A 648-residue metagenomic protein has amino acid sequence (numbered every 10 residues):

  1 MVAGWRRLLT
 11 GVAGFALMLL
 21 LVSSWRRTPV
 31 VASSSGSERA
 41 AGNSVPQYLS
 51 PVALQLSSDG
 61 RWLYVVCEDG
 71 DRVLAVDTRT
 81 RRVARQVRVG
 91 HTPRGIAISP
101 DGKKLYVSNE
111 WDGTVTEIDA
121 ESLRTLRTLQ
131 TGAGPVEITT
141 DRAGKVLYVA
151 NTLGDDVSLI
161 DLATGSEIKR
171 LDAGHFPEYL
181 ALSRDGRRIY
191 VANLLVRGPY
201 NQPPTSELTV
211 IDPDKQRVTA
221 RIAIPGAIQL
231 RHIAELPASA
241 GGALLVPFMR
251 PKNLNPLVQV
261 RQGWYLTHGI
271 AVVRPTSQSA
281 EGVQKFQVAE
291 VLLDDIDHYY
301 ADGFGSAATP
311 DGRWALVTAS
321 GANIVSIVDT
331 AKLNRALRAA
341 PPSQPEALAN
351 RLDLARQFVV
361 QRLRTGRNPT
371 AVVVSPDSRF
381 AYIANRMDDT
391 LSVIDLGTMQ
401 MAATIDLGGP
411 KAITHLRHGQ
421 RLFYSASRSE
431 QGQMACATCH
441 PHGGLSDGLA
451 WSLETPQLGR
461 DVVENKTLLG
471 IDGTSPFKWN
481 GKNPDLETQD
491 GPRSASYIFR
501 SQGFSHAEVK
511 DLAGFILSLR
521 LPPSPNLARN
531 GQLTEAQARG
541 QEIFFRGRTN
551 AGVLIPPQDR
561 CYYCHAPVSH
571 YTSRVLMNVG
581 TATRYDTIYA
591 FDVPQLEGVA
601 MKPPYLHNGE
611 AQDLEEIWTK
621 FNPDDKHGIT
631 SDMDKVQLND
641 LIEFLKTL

Functional and structural regions predicted by a protein language model:
G4, G11-F423, G443: Predominantly soluble domains enriched in secretory-pathway, periplasmic, or organellar proteins
V191, A220, Q229-A240, L245-Q259 (+2 more regions): Periplasmic c-type cytochrome electron-transfer domains
